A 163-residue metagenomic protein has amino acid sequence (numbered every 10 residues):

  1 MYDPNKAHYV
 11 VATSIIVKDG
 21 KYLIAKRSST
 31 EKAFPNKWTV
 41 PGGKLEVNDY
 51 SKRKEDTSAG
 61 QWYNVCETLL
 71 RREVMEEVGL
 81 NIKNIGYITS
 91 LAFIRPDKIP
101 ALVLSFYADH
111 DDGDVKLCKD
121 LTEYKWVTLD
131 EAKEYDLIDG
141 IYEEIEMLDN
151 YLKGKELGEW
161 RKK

Functional and structural regions predicted by a protein language model:
M1-T13, T30: Acidic, metal-coordinating catalytic segment for phosphate/diphosphate chemistry, firing primarily on the Nudix
Y9-T13, A101-S105, Y142: Short hydrophobic/aromatic beta-strand or adjacent loop that forms the aromatic wall/cage of a ligand/substrate-binding
V11-A12, V65, T122: Short loop/turn microsegments at loop-to-beta-strand junctions
K18: A cytosolic small-molecule/anion-sensing beta-strand core signal
K21-R72: Conserved Nudix-box catalytic region and its N-terminal flanking loop in Nudix hydrolases and closely related
E31, N36-W38, G43, V47-N48 (+2 more regions): Nudix hydrolase/Nudix homology domain
E73, E77-N81: Short alpha-helical functional segments enriched in proximate histidine and acidic residues
N81-K83, T89-D114: Active-site-adjacent beta-strand/loop module that shapes the phosphate/pyrophosphate-binding cleft
